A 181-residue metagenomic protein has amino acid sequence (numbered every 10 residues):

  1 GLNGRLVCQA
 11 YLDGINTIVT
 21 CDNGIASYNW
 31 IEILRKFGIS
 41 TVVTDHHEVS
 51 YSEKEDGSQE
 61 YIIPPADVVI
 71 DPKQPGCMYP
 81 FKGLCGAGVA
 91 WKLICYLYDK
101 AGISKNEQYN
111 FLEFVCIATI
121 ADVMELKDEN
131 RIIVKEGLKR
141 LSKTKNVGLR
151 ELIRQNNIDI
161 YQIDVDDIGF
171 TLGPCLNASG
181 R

Functional and structural regions predicted by a protein language model:
G1-R181: Replace "Mg2+/Mn2+-dependent" with "divalent metal-dependent
